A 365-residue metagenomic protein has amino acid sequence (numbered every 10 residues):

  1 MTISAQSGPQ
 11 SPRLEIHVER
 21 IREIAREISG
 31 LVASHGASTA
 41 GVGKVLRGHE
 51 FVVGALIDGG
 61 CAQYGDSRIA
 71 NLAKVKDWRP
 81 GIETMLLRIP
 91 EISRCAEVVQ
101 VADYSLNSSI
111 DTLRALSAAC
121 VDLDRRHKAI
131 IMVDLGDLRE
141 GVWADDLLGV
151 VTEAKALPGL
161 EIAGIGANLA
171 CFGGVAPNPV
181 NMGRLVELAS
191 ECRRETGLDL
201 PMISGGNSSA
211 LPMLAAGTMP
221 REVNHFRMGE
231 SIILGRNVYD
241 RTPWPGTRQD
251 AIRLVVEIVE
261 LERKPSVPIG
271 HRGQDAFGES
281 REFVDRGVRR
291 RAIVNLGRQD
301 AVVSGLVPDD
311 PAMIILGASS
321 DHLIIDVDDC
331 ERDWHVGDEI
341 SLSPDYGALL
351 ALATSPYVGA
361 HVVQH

Functional and structural regions predicted by a protein language model:
M1-I16: Generic N-terminal amphipathic, Lys/Arg-enriched alpha-helix
G8, V98-Q100, G317-S320: Short glycine-enriched loop/turn motifs at secondary-structure junctions
Q10, R20-E27, S34, V45-D58 (+2 more regions): N-terminal capping/small domains of soluble enzymes
R13-E15, S38-V180, E187-S190, E195: Active-site-proximal beta-alpha core segment in soluble small-molecule metabolic enzymes
L14, G183-H365: Active-site anion/phosphate-binding pocket segments in diverse small-molecule metabolic enzymes
I16-G30, A40-L46, V302-V307: Short, composition-biased local secondary-structure segments
R20, I24, S108, R184: Soluble or luminal CAZymes and related metallo-dependent hydrolases
I21, K44, V75, I131 (+5 more regions): Conserved, mostly hydrophobic/aromatic
